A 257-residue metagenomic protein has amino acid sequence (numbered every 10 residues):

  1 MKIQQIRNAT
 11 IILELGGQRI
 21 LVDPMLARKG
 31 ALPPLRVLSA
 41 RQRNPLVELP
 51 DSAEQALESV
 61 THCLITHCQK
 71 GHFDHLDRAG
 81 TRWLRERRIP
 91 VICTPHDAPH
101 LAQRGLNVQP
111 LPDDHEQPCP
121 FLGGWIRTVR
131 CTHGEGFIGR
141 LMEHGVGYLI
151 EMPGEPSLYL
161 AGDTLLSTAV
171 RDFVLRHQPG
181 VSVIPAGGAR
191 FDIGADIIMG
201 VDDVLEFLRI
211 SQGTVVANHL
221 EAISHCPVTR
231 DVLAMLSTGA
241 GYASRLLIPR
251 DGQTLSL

Functional and structural regions predicted by a protein language model:
M1-Q55, L141-G162, V181: Conserved beta-strand hairpin/beta-sheet module of binuclear metal-dependent hydrolase folds, prominently
Q18-C68, D74, R78-R82, G136 (+1 more regions): Pre-active-site segment of Zn-dependent metallo-hydrolases
L21-A27, D113-E135, R176, V181-R190: Conserved catalytic scaffold of divalent metal-dependent phosphoesterases
V22-D23, V60-G71, I92-T94, Y159-T164 (+3 more regions): Active-site neighborhood of phospho(di)ester-bond hydrolases with catalytic His/Asp-centered motifs
A27-K29, C68-H75, A98-L101, Q117-C119 (+5 more regions): Active-site environment of divalent metal-dependent phosphoester hydrolases
I89, C93-E155, M235-L257: Metallo-beta-lactamase
L165-D251: Cap/insert and terminal regions of metallo-dependent hydrolase folds
